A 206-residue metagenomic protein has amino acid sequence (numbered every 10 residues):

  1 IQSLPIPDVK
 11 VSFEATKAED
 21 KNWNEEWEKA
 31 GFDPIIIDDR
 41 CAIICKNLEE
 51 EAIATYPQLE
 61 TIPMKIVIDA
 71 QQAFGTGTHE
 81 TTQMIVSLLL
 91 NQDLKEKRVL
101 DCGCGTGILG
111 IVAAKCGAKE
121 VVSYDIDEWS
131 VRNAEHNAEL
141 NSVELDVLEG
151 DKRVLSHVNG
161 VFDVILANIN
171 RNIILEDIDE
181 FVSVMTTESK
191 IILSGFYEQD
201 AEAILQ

Functional and structural regions predicted by a protein language model:
I1-T55: N-terminal auxiliary segments of SAM/dcSAM-dependent transferases
D8-V11, D39, I62-M64, K119 (+1 more regions): A short helix-to-beta-strand connector/capping loop
E14-T16, V67, D146-L148: General small-molecule cofactor/ligand-binding pocket signal
A42-I43, V67-D69, D125, I192: Conserved beta-strand segments that form the floor/walls of ligand-binding pockets within enzyme and binding domains
E50, G75, N172: Active-site beta-alpha loop architecture of Rossmann-like, nucleotide-cofactor-dependent enzymes
I66-V67, L100: Conserved beta-strand elements of the Class I
Q72-V154: Conserved SAM/SAH cofactor-binding pocket of Class I
S87, I126-Q206: S-adenosylmethionine
